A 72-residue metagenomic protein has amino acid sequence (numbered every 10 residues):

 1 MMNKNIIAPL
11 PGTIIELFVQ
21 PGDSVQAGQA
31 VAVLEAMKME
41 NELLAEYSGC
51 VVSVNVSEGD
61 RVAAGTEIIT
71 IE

Functional and structural regions predicted by a protein language model:
M1-T13, A30-E46: Short beta-strand-turn/beta-hairpin segments enriched in glycine/proline and small hydrophobics that form edge-strand
G12-I14, D23, G49, D60: Residues that cap or initiate secondary-structure elements
E16-Q20, S53-V56: Short histidine-centered loop motifs in beta-beta connectors
Q20-V31, E58-I68: Short, well-structured beta-strand-loop connectors
L44-E46, S53-E72: C-terminal structural segments of small proteins and small subunits
